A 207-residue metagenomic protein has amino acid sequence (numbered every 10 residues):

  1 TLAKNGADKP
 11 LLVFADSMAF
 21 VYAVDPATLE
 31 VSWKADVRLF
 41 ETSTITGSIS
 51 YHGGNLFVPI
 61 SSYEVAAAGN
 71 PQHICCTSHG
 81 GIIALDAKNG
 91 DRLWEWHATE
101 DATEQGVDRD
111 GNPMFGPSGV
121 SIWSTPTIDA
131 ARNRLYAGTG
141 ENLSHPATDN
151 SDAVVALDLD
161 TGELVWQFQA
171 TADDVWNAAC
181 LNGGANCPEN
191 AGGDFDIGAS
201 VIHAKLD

Functional and structural regions predicted by a protein language model:
T1-D207: Noncatalytic, solvent-exposed loop/strand surfaces of beta-propeller-type extracellular/periplasmic domains
